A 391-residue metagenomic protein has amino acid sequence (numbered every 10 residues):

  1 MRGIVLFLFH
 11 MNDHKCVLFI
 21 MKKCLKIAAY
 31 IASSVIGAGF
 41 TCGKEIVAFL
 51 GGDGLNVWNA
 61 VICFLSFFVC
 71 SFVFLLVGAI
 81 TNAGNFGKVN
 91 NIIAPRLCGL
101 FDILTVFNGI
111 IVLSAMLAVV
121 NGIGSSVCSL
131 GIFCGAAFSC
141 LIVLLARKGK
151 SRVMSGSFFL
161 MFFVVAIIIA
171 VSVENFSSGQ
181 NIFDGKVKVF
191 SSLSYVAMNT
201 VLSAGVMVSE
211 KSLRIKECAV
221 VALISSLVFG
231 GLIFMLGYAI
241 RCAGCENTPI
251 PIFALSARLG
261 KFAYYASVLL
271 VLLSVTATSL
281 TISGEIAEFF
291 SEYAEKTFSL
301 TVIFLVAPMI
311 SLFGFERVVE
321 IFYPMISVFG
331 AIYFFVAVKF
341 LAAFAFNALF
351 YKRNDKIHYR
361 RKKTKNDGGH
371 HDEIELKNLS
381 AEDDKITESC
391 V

Functional and structural regions predicted by a protein language model:
K22-L25, F49-L75, C218-G231, P324-Y333: Extracellular loop-to-transmembrane helix junctions
K23-T41, T105-G109, L113, S172-G230 (+1 more regions): Hydrophobic, membrane-embedded alpha-helices of multi-pass small-molecule transporters
K26-S34, N59-F72, G99-I110, S126-G149 (+6 more regions): Transmembrane alpha-helical segments of multi-pass small-molecule transport proteins
A38, V106, I110, M161-K186 (+2 more regions): Hydrophobic alpha-helical segments and their helix-loop junctions in multi-pass secondary transporters
L50, V77-C128, Y265-Y293, G314-I332: Hydrophobic transmembrane alpha-helices that form the core helical bundles of multi-pass secondary transporters
V61-V89, A239, A243: Juxtamembrane transmembrane-helix boundary signature
V77-I80, A115-V127, F138-L160, E210-L213 (+1 more regions): Membrane-water interface regions at transmembrane-helix termini and the short interhelical loops of multi-pass membrane
I240-K261: Membrane-interface interhelical connector segments
